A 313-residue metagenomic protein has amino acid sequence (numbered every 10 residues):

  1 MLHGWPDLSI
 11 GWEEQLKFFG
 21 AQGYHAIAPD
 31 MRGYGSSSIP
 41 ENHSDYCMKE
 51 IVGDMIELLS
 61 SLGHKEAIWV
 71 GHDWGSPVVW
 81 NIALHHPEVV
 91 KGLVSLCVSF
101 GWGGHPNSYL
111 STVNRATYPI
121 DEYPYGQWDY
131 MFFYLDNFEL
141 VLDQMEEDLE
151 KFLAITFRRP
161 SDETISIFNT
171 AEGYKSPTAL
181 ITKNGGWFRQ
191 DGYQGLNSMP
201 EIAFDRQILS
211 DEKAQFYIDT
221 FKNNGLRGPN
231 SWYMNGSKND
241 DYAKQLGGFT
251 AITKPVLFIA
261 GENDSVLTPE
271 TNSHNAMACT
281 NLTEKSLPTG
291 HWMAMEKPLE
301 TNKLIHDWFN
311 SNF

Functional and structural regions predicted by a protein language model:
M1-I39, H72: Conserved HGGG/HGGXW glycine-rich cap/lid loop of the alpha/beta-hydrolase fold
G4, C47, D73, E296-K297: Active-site helix-initiating loop/hinge in glycosyltransferases
W5, S9-W12, W74, W80 (+3 more regions): Signature tryptophan residues that serve as conserved aromatic anchors
Q15, I82, T271, L304-W308: Hydrophobic residues on the short alpha-helix immediately C-terminal to a glycine-rich phosphate/catalytic loop
A28, A260, S286: Conserved residues in the N-terminal Rossmann fold of short-chain dehydrogenase/reductase
Y34-V70, W74-L282: Flexible "cap/lid" subdomain of the alpha/beta-hydrolase fold that forms the substrate-access gate
T280-F313: Catalytic active-site module of serine/aspartate enzymes centered on a nucleophile-bearing elbow/loop
